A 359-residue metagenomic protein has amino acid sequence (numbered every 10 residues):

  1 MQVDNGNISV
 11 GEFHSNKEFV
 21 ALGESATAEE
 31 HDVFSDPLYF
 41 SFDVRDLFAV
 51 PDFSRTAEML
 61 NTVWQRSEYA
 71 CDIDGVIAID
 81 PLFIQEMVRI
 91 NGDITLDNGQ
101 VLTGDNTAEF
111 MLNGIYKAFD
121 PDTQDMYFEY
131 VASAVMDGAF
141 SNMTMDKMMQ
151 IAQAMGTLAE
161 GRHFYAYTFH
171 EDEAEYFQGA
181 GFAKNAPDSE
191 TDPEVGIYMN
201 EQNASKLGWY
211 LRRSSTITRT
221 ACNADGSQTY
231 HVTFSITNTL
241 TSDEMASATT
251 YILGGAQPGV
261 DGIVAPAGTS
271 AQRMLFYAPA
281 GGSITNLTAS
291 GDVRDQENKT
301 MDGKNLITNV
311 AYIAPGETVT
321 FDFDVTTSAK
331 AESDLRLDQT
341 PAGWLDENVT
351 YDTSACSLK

Functional and structural regions predicted by a protein language model:
M1-N348, C356-L358: Non-catalytic, solvent-exposed segments at the cell envelope interface
